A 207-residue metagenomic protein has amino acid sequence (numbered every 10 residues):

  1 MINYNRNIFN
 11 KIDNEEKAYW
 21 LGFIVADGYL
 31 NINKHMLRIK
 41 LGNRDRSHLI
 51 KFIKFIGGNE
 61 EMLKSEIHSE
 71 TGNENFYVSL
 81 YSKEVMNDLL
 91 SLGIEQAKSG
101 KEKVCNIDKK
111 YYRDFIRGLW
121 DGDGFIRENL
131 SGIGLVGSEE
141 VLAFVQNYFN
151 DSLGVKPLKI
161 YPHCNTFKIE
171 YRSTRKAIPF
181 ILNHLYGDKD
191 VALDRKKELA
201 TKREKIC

Functional and structural regions predicted by a protein language model:
M1-C207: Internal intein/HINT superfamily modules and their associated LAGLIDADG
